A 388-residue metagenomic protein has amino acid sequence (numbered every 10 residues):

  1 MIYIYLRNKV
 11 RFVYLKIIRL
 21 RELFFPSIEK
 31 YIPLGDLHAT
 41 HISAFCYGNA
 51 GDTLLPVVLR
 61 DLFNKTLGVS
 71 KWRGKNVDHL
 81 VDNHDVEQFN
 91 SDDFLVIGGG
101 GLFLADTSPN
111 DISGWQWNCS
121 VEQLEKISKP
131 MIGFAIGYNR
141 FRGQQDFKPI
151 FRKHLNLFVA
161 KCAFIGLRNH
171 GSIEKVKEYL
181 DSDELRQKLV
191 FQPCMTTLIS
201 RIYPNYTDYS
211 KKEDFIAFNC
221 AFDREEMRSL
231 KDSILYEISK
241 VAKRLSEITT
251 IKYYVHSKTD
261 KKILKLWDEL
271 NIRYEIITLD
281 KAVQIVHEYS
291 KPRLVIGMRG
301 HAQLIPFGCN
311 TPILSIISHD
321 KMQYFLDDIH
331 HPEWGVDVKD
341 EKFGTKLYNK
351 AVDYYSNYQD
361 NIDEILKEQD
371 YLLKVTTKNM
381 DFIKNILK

Functional and structural regions predicted by a protein language model:
M1-K388: Active-site anion-handling motifs in enzyme catalytic cores
